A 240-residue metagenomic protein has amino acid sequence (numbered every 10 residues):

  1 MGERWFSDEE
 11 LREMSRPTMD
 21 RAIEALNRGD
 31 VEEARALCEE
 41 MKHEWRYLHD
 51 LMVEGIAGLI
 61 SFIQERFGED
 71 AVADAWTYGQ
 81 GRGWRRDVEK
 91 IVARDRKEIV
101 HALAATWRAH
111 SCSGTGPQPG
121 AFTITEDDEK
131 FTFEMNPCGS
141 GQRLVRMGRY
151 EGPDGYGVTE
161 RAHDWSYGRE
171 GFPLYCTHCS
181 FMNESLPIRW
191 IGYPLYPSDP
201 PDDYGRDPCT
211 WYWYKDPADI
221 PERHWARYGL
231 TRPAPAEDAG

Functional and structural regions predicted by a protein language model:
M1-P208, D216-G240: N-terminal accessory segment detector
W211: An acidic-aromatic pocket/loop used at catalytic or ligand-binding sites
